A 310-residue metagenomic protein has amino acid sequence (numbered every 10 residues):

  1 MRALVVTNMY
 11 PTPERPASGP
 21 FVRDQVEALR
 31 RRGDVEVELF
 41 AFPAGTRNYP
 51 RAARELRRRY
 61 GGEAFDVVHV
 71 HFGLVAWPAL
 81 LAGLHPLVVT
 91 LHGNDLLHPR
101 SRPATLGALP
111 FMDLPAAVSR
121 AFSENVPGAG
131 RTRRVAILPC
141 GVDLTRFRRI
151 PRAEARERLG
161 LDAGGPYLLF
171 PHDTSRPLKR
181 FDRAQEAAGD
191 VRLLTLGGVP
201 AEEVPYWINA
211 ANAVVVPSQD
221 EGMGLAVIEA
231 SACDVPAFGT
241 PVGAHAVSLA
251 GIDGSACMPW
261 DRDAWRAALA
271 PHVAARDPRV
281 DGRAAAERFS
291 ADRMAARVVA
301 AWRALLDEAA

Functional and structural regions predicted by a protein language model:
L4, D162-K179, Q185-D190: Conserved donor-binding/catalytic core segment of Leloir-type glycosyltransferases
A17, R47, P259-W260, A274-L306: A charged, aromatic-enriched C-terminal amphipathic alpha-helix characteristic of glycosyltransferases across folds
D113-R134, V142-R149: A short, active-site helix/loop in glycosyltransferases that binds the activated sugar's phosphate group
R148-L161, R279: A short helix/loop element that forms part of the nucleotide-sugar donor recognition site in Leloir-type
Y206-A211, V298: Short alpha-helical donor nucleotide-sugar binding micro-motif in glycosyltransferases
Q219: Aromatic "clamp/platform" in nucleotide-sugar-dependent glycosyltransferases that forms part of the donor/acceptor
V227, P236-G239: Short hydrophobic beta-strand element within catalytic cores of glycosyltransferases and related nucleotide-activated
G251-D263, A270-R276: Conserved acidic donor-binding segment of nucleotide-sugar-dependent glycosyltransferases
